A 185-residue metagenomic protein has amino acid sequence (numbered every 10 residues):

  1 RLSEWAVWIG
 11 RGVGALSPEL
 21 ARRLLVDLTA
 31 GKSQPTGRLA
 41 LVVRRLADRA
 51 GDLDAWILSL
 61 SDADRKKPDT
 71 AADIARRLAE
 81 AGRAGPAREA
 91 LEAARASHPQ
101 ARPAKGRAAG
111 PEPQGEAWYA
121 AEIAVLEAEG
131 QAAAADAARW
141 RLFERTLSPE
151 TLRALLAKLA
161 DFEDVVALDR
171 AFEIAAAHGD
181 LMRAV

Functional and structural regions predicted by a protein language model:
R1-V185: Eukaryote-biased, non-catalytic alpha-solenoid scaffold regions
